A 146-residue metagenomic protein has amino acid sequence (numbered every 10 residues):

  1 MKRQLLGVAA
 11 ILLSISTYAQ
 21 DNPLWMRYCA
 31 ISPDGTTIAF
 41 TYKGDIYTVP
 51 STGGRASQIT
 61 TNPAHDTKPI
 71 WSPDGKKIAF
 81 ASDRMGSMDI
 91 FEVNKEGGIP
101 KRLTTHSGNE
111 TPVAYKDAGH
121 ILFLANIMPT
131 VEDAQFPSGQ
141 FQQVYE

Functional and structural regions predicted by a protein language model:
K2-V8: Sec-dependent signal peptide recognition, specifically the positively charged N-region followed immediately by
A10-L12: Short, linear, compositionally biased motifs with a strong N-terminal bias
S14-S16: N-terminal signal peptide c-region/cleavage motif recognized by signal peptidases
Q20-P23, T41-Y47, R55, T60-D66 (+3 more regions): A flexible loop/linker signature enriched in serine peptidases of the S9 family
D21-A39: An edge-strand/N-cap motif at the start of beta-rich repeat modules
R27, T36, K76, M88 (+1 more regions): Nucleotide donor/acceptor-binding cores
A30-T36, P69-K77, P112-H120: Blade-terminus and WD-like Trp-Asp/Gly-His loop motifs, strongest in beta-propeller folds
S51: Short, conserved catalytic or interaction motifs in soluble domains
